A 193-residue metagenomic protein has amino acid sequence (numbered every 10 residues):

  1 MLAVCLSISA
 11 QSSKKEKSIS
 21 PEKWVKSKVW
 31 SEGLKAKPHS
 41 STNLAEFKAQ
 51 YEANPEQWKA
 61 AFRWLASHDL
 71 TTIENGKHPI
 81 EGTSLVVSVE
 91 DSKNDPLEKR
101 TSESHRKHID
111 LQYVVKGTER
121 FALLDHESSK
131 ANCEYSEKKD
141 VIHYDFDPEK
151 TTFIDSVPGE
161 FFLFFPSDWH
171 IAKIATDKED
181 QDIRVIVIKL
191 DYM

Functional and structural regions predicted by a protein language model:
M1-I19: Bacterial Sec-dependent N-terminal signal peptides
E22-V89, K99: A short, N-terminal "cap"/entry segment at the start of jelly-roll beta-barrel domains of the cupin/DSBH fold
L70-C133: Mid-length scaffold segments of soluble, non-membrane domains
D91, D125, P166, L190-Y192: Short, structured patches in soluble enzyme cores that scaffold and shape functional sites
E119-S156: A short beta-strand-loop-beta hairpin characteristic of the jelly-roll/cupin
L124, I174-A175: Short, solvent-exposed loop/turn and secondary-structure capping segments
D155-I174: Conserved metal-binding segment of the jelly-roll/cupin
F161-L163, D180-M193: A short hydrophobic beta-strand segment most commonly corresponding to one strand of the jelly-roll/cupin
